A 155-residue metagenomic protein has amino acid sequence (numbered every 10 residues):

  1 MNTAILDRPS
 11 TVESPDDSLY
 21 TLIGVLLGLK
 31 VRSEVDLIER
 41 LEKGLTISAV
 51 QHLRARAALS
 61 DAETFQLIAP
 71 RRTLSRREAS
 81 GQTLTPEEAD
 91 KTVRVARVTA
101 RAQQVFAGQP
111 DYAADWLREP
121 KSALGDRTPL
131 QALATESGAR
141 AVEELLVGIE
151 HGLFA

Functional and structural regions predicted by a protein language model:
M1-A155: Non-transmembrane "mature" sequence context
